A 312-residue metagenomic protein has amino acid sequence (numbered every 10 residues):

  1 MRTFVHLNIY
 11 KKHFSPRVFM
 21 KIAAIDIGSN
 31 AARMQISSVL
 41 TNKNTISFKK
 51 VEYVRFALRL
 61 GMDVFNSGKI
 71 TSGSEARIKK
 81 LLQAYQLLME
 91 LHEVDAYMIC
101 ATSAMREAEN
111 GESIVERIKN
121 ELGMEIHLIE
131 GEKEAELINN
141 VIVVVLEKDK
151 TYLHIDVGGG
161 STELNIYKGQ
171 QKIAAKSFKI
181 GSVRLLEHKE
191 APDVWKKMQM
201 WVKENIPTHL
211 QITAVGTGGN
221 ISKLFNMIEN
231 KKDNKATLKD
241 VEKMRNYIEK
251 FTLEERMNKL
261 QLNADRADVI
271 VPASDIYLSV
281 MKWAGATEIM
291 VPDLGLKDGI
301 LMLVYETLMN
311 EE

Functional and structural regions predicted by a protein language model:
T3-F19: Short, Lys/Arg-enriched N-terminal segments with co-localized hydrophobic residues within the first ~10-30 amino acids
I22, A31, Y53-R55, Y152 (+1 more regions): Broad gene-expression machinery/nucleic-acid interaction feature
I22, I36, D63-V94, T102-E116 (+3 more regions): Helical "lid/coupling" subdomains associated with nucleotide-phosphate turnover
I22-K49: N-terminal basic/disordered segments at the start of proteins
D26-A31, I155-S161, T217-N220: A short acidic Gly-Thr/Ser loop motif
T45-R59: Conserved ATP-binding subdomain of kinase catalytic cores across diverse folds
I99: Dinucleotide-binding Rossmann-like beta1-alpha1 core, especially the glycine-rich loop that anchors the ADP
